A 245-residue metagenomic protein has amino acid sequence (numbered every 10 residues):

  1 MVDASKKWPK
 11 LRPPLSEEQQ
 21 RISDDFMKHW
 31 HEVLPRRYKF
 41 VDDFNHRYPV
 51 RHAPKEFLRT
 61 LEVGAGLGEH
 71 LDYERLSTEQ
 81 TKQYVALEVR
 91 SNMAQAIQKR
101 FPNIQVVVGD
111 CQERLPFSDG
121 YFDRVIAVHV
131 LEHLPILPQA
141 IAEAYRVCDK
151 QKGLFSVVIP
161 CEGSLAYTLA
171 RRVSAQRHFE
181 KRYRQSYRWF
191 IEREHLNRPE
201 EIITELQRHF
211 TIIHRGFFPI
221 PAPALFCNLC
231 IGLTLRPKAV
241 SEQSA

Functional and structural regions predicted by a protein language model:
D3-Q20, D25-K28, E32-R36, E113 (+2 more regions): S-adenosyl-L-methionine-dependent methyltransferase catalytic module, highlighting the catalytic core
K39-F57, Y73: Conserved alpha-helix/loop element of class I SAM-dependent methyltransferases that forms part of the SAM/SAH-binding
F57-G66: Conserved class I S-adenosyl-L-methionine
R59, Q83, L154: Residues at the starts of beta-strands that form the adenosine-phosphate
G66-E113: Class I SAM-dependent methyltransferase SAM/SAH-binding core
Q112-R124: A short acidic, Gly/Pro-enriched loop at the edge of an enzyme's catalytic core that lines a small-molecule cofactor
R124-V130: A short beta-strand submotif of the Rossmann-like class I SAM-dependent methyltransferase core that lines
